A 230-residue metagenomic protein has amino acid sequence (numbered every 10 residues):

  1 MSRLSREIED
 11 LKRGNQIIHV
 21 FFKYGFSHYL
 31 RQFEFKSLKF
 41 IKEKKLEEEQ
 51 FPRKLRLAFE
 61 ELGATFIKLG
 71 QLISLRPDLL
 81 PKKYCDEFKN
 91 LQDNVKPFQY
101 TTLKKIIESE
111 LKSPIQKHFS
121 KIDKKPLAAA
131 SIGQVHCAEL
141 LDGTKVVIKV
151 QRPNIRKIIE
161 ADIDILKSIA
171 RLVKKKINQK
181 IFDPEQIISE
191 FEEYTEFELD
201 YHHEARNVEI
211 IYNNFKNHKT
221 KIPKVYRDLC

Functional and structural regions predicted by a protein language model:
M1-Q134, K157-I188: N-terminal accessory/targeting segments that precede structured cores
G70, V135, I148, E204: Residue-level signature of catalytic and energy-coupling elements of molecular machines, predominantly ATP/GTP-dependent
L91, K149-Q151: Conserved beta3-strand ATP-binding lysine motif
P97, P153-K176, Y194-K219: A conserved alpha-helical element in kinase catalytic cores
I115-L127, K216-C230: Long, charged, glycine-rich C-terminal linkers/tails
G133-L141: Conserved ATP phosphate-binding architecture of protein kinases
T144-V146: Glycine-rich phosphate/pyrophosphate-binding loop shared by adenosine-nucleotide-utilizing enzymes
Q179-F197, N217, P223-C230: Short beta-strand micro-motifs within the conserved protein kinase catalytic domain, predominantly in the N-lobe
